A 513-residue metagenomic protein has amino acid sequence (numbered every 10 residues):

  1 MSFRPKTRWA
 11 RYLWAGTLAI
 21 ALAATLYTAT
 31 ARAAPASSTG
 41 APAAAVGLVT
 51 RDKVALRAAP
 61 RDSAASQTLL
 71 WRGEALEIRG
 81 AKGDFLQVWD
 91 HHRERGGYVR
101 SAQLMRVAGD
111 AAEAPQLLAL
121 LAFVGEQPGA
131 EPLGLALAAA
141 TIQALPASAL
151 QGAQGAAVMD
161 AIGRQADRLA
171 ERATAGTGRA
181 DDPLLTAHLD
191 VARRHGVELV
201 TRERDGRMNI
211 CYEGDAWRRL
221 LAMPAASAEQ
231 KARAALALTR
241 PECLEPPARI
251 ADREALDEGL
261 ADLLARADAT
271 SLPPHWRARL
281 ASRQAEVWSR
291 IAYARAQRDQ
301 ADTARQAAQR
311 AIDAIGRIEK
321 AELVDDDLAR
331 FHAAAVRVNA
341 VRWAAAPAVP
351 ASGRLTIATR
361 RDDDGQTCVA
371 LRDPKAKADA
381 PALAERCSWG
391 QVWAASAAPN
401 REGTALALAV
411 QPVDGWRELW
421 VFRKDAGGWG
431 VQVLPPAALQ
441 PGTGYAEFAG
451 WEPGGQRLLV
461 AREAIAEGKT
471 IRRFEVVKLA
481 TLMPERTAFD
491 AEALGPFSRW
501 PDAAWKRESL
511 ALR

Functional and structural regions predicted by a protein language model:
A15-T25: Bacterial N-terminal signal peptides
A31-A36: Boundary at the C-terminal end of the N-terminal hydrophobic targeting segment
G40-A43, A65, W89-Y212: Boundary regions of SH3-family modules and the immediately adjacent low-complexity/disordered segments in eukaryotic
A58-R72, R79-G80: SH3/SH3-like (including bacterial SH3b) beta-barrel domains that bind proline-rich motifs or cell-wall ligands
G73, L86-D90: SH3/SH3-like beta-barrel fold
Y212-L220, A251-A267, D299-I318: Alpha-helical repeat scaffolds
A232-D268, Q411-V413, W420-W429: Alpha-helical adaptor scaffolds
W276-R513: Sequence signature of WD/YWTD-type beta-propeller architectures
